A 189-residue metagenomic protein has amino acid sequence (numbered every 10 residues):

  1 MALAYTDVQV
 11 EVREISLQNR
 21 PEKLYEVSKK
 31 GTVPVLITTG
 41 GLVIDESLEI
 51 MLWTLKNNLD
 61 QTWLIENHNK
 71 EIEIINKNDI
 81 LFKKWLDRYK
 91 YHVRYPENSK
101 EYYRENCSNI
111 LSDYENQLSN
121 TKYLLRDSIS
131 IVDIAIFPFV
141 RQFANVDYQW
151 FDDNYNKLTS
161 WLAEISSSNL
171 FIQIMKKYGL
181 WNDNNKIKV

Functional and structural regions predicted by a protein language model:
M1-N106: GST-like domain detector, emphasizing the conserved glutathione-binding G-site in the N-terminal thioredoxin-like
E14-I15, I174-L180: Acidic carboxylate-rich catalytic motifs and surrounding loops in phosphoryl-/glycosyl-chemistry enzymes
Q61, Y148, D183-N184: A short hydrophobic/aromatic micro-motif that marks alpha-helical segments and, especially, helix-coil
I74-S167: GST-like fold's C-terminal all-alpha helical module
K177-V189: Long, charge-rich low-complexity segments
